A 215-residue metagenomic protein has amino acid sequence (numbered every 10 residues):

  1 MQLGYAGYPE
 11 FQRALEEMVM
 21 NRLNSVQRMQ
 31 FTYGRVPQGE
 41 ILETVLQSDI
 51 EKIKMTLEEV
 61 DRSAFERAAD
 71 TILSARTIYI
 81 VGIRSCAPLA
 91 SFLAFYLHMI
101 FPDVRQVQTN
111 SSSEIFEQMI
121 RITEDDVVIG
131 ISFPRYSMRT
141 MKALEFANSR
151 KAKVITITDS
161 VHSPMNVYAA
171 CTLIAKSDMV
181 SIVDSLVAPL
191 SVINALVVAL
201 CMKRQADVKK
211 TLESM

Functional and structural regions predicted by a protein language model:
M1-S63: HTH-adjacent hinge/linker in prokaryotic transcriptional regulators
G4, Y8, Q38-L42, L46 (+8 more regions): Generic structural signal for well-ordered, non-membrane alpha-helical segments in soluble metabolic enzymes
A14, M18, T71, S214: Short acidic/histidine-centered micro-motifs embedded in hydrophobic/aromatic stretches that mark compact functional
S63-A75: Glycine-rich phosphate/diphosphate-binding loops that line cofactor/substrate pockets in enzymes
L73-R204: Glycine-rich phosphate-binding loops that contact phosphosugars or nucleotide phosphates
A206-M215: A short, charged, Gly/Pro-tolerant segment at domain boundaries
